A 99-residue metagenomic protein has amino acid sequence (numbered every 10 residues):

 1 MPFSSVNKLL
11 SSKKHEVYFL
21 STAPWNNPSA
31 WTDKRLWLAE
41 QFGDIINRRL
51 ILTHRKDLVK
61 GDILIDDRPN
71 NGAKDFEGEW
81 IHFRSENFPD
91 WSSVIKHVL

Functional and structural regions predicted by a protein language model:
M1-F19, P28-W31: Short, acidic loop-to-helix structural element flanking the phosphoryl-transfer center in phosphate-processing enzymes
F3, Y18-F19, F42, F76 (+2 more regions): Phenylalanine-focused residue identity feature
S5-K8, D33, W37, S93 (+1 more regions): Alpha-helical elements of Rossmann-like donor-binding domains used by nucleotide-donor carbohydrate transfer enzymes
L9-K13, L58-V59, N71-F76: Alpha-helix C-terminal capping segments
L20-I63, N71-G72: Substrate-recognition "cap/lid" segment bordering the active-site pocket of phosphatases
I63, R68-L99: Asp-based, Mg2+/Mn2+-dependent phosphohydrolase catalytic module
